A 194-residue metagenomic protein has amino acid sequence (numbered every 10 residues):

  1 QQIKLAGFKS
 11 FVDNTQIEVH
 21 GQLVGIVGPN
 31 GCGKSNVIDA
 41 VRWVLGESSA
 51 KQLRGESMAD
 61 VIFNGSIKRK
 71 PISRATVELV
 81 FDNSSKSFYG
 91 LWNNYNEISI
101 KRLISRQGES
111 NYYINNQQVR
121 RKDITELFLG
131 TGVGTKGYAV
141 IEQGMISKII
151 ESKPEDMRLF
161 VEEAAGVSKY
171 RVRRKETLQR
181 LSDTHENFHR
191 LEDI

Functional and structural regions predicted by a protein language model:
Q1-I194: Gly/Lys-enriched N-terminal cap/neck module of very large, oligomeric protein machines
